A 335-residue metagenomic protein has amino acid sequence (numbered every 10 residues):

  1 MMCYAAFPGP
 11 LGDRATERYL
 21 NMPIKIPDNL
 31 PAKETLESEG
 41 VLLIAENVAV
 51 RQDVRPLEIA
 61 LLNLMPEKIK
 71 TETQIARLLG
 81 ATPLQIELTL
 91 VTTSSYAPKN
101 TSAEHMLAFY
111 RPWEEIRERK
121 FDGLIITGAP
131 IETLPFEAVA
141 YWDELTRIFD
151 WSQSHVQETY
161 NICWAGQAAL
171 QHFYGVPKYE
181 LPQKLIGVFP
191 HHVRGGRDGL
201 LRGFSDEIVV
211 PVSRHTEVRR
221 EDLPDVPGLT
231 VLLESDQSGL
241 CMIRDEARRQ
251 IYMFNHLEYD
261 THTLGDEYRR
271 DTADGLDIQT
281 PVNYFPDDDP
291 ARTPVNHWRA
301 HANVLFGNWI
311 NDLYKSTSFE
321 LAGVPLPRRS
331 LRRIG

Functional and structural regions predicted by a protein language model:
M1-N21: Short, Lys/Arg-enriched N-terminal segments with co-localized hydrophobic residues within the first ~10-30 amino acids
E17-T92, Y110, E114-I116, K120 (+2 more regions): Amide-donor transfer/coupling interface in amidating biosynthetic enzymes
T71, N100, P135-F136, L170-H172 (+2 more regions): Short glycine-/acidic-enriched loop or helix-start segments at secondary-structure transitions that form or flank
S94-L107: N-terminal beta-loop-helix "entrance" segment that forms/cooperates in small-molecule cofactor or anionic ligand
M106, T127-P130, D289-P290: Short glycine/proline-rich turn/loop motifs
I126-R197: Cysteine-nucleophile active-site neighborhood
